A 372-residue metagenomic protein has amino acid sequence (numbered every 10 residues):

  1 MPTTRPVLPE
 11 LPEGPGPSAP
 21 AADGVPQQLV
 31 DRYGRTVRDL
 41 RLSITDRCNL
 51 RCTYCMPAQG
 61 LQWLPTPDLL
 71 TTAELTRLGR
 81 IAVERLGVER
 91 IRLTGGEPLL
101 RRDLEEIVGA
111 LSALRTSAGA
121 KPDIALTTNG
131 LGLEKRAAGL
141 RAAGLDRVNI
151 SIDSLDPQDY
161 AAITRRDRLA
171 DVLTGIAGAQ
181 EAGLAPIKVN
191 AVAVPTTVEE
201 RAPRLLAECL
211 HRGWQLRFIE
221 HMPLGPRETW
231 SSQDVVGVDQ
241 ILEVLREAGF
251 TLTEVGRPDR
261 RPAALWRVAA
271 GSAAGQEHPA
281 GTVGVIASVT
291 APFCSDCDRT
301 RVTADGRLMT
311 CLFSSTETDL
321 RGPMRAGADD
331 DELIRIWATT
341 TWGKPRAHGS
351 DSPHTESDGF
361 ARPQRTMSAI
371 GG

Functional and structural regions predicted by a protein language model:
M1-V30, A274-H278, A291-G372: Radical SAM enzyme core and accessory elements
P2-T94, L99-A120: Conserved alpha-helical substructure of the radical SAM core
P9, E13, Q158-A161, R166-L173 (+3 more regions): Radical SAM enzyme [4Fe-4S]-AdoMet core and its adjacent flexible, acidic and glycine-rich loops/tails across
R32, P67-L70, G96, A125 (+3 more regions): Pocket-edge positions in alpha/beta enzyme catalytic cores
L50, P157-Q158, P292, T318: Glycine-centered loop/turn positions within well-structured domains that cap or flank conserved ligand/cofactor-binding
R51, C55, R101, Q158 (+3 more regions): Residues that scaffold the ATP/ADP-binding catalytic core of kinase and kinase-like folds
Q59-W63, L155-P157, P223-P226, T318: A short, flexible beta-alpha/helix-coil linker loop
L69-R92, R101-I219: Radical SAM/AdoMet-radical enzyme domain recognition
